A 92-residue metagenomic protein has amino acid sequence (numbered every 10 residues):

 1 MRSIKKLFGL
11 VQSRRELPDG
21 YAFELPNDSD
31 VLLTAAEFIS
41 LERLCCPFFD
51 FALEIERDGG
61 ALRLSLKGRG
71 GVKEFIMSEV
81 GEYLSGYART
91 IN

Functional and structural regions predicted by a protein language model:
M1-D19, F48, G70-N92: Long, contiguous binding/interaction regions
M1-K5, S29-C45: Short amphipathic alpha-helix segments
R15-G20, P26-L33: Generic detector of short, locally flexible boundary/turn motifs and exposed helical patches
P18-A22, G59-R63: A generic structural signal for beta-strand entry/edge sites
E24-S29, L64-G68: Short beta-strand-to-loop capping motifs
S29-V31, R57-G59, G70-V72: Residues that cap or initiate secondary-structure elements
A36-S40, L66, I76-G81: Surface-exposed beta-strand edges and their flanking turn/coil or helix-capping segments
E37, L41-A61: Mid-chain, well-packed structural core segment of small domains
